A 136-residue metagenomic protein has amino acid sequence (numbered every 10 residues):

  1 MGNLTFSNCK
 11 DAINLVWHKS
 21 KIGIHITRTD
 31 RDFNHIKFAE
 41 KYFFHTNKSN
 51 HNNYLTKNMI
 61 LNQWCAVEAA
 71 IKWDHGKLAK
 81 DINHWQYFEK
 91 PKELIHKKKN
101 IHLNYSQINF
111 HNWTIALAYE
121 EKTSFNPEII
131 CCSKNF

Functional and structural regions predicted by a protein language model:
M1-F136: Conserved nucleotide-ligand handling architecture
